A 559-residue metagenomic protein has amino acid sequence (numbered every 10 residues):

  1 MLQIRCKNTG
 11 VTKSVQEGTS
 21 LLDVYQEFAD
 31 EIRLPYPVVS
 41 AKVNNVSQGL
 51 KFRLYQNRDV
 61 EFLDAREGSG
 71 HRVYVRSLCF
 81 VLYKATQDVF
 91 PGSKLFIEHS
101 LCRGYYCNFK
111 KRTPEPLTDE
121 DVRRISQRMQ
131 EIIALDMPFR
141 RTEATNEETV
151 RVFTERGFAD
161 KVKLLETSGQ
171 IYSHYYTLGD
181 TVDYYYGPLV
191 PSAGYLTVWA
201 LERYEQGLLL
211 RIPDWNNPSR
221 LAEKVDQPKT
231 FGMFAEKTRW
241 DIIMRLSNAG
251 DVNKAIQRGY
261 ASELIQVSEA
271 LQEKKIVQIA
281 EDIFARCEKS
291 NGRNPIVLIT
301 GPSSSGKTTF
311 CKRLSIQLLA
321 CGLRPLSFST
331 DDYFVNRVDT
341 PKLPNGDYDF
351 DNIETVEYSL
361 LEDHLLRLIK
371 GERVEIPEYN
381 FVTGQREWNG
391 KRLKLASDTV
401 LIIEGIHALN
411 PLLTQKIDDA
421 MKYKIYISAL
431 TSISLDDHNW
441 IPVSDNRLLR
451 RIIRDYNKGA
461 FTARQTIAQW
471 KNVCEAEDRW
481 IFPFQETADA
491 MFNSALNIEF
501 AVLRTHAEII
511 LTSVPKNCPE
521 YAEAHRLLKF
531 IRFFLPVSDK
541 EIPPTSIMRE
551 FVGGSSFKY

Functional and structural regions predicted by a protein language model:
T9-T19: Short, contiguous acidic and Ser/Thr-rich linear segments
P37, F52-H71, A85, K94-C102 (+3 more regions): Auxiliary tRNA-acceptor-end handling modules of aminoacyl-tRNA synthetases
C287, T414-Y559: Conserved NTP phosphate-binding and transfer environment spanning the P-loop NTPase/kinase superfamily
V297-I299: Hydrophobic anchor at the beta1->P-loop junction of P-loop NTPases
K307: Conserved lysine of the Walker
F310, L314: Hydrophobic positions on the alpha1 helix immediately C-terminal to the Walker A/P-loop
A320-V338: Short beta-strand-centered segment that lines the nucleotide-binding/catalytic pocket of NTP-utilizing
D339-V382: Conserved nucleotide-sensing/catalytic segment adjacent to the nucleotide-binding pocket in NTP-handling enzymes
